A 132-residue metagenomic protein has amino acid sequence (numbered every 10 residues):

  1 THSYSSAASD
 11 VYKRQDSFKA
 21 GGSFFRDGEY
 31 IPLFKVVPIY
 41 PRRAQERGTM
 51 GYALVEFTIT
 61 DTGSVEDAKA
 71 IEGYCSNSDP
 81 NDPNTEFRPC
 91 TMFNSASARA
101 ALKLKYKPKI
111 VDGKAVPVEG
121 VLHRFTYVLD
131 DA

Functional and structural regions predicted by a protein language model:
T1-A8, Y12: Single conserved hydrophobic/aromatic residue that forms the stacking wall/gate of nucleotide- or nucleobase-binding
S5, T62-G63: Short, solvent-exposed coil/turn segments at beta-strand boundaries
V11, G63, S97-A101: Short, small-hydrophobic-rich alpha-helical interface motif
Y12, Y74-S76, P89-T91: Sequence contexts marking disulfide-bonded cysteines in secreted/extracellular proteins
F18-T58, E86-A132: Short proline/glycine- and basic residue-enriched helix-capping loop/turn segments at helix->loop/beta transitions
P32, V55, V65, A70-D79: Short glycine/proline-centered loop/turn elements that form peptide/ligand docking sites
N77-D82, E86-F87: Surface-exposed intrinsically disordered loops and tails
